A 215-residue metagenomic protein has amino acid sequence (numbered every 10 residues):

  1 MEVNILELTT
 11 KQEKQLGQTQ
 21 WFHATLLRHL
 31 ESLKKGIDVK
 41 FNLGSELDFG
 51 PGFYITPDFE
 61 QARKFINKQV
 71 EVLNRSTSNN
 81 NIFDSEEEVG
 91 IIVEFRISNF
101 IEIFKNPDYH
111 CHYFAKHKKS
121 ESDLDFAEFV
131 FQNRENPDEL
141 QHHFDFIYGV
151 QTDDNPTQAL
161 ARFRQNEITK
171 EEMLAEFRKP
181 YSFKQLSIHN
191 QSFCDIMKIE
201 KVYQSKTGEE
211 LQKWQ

Functional and structural regions predicted by a protein language model:
M1-T19, L47-D48, R63, K68-R75 (+1 more regions): Conserved NAD+-utilizing ADP-ribose enzyme module
K11-E13, L43, I55: Alpha-helical interaction segments
L16-T19, A24-E46: Short aromatic-glycine-(Arg/Gly/Cys) micro-motifs in beta-strand/loop hairpins
F22-H23, Y54, F65: Aromatic side chains
D48-I55: A short, exposed loop/beta-hairpin motif centered on an aromatic-Gly-Thr core
S78-N80: RNA-binding basic/glycine-rich loop and surface signature characteristic of RAMP-family CRISPR effectors
